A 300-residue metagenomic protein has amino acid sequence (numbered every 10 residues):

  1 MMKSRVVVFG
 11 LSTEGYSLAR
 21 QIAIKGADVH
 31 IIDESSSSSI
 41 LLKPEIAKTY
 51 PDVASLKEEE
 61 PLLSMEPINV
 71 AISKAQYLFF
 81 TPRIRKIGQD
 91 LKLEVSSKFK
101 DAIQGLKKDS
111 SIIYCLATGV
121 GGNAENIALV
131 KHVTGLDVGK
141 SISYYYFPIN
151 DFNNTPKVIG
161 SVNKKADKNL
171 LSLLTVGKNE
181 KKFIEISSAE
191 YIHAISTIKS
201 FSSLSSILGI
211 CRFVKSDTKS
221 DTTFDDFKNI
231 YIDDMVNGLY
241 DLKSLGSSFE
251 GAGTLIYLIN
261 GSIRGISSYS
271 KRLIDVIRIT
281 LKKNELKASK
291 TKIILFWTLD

Functional and structural regions predicted by a protein language model:
M1-T49, P67-V70, K292-D300: NAD(P)+-binding Rossmann beta1-loop-alpha1 motif at the extreme N-terminus of oxidoreductases
G15-L18, E94-V95, N123: Short glycine/serine/threonine-rich phosphate/pyrophosphate-binding segments that cradle anionic phosphate groups
K57-S111: Rossmann-like NAD(P)-binding element
A71-A75, G105-K108, I277-I293: Glycine-rich phosphate/diphosphate-binding loops that line cofactor/substrate pockets in enzymes
P82-I87, A117-G119, L299: Short glycine-rich anion-binding loops that position phosphate/pyrophosphate groups of nucleotides and phosphorylated
K98-K100, Q104, S111-A189: Rossmann-fold dinucleotide-binding core
E190, S200-N284, T291: Interdomain hinge/lid region at the active-site interface of Rossmann-like NAD(P)-dependent oxidoreductases
